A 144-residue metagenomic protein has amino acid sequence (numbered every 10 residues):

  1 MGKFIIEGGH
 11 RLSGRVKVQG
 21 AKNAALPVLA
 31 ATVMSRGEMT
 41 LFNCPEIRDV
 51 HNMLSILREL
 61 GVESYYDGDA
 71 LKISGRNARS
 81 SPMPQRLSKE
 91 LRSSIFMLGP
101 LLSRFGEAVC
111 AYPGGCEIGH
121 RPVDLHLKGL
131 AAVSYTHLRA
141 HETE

Functional and structural regions predicted by a protein language model:
G2-E46, A70-I118: Structural motif
L26, H51-N52, M97, L125: Short Gly/charged-rich anion-binding patches and loops
R58, L102, A131: Anion (oxyanion) recognition and catalysis
V62-E63, Y135: A short, conserved structural fragment
Y66: Active-site cofactor/substrate anionic-group-binding motifs, chiefly glycine- and Lys/Arg-rich phosphate-binding loops
V123-A132, L138: Well-ordered mid-protein domain cores that form the structural environment of catalytic cofactors
H137-E144: Single conserved hydrophobic/aromatic residue that forms the stacking wall/gate of nucleotide- or nucleobase-binding
